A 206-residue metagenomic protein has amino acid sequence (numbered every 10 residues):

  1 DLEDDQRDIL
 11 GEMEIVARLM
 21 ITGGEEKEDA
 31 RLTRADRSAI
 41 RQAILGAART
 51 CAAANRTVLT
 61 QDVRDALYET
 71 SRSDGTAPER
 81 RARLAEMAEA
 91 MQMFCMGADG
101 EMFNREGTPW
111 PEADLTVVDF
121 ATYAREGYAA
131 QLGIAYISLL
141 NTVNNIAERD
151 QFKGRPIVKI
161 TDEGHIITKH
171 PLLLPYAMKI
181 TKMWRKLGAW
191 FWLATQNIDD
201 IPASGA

Functional and structural regions predicted by a protein language model:
D1-A189, L193, G205: P-loop NTPase motor domains
A194-I198: Conserved helicase ATPase motor motifs in RecA-like P-loop NTPase domains
D199-A206: Glycine-rich, charge-decorated loop segments at or immediately adjacent to ligand/cofactor-binding or catalytic sites
